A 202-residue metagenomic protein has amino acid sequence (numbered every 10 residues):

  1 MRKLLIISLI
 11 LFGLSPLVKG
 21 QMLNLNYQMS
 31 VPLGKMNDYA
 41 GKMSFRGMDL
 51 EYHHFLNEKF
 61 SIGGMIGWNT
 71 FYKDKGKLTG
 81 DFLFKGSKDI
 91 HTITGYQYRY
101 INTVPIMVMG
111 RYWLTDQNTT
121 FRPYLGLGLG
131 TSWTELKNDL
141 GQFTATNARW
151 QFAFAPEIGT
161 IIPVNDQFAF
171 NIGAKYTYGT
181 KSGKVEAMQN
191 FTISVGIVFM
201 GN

Functional and structural regions predicted by a protein language model:
L4-L14: Sec-dependent N-terminal signal peptides
K19-I62, N190-N202: Short glycine/proline- and aromatic-enriched beta-strand/turn motifs that initiate or cap beta-hairpins
K19-L23, E58-I62, T119-L125, W150 (+2 more regions): Outer-envelope beta-barrel architecture signal
L23-Y27, G64-I66, V108, P123-L129 (+3 more regions): Membrane-embedded beta-strand positions of outer-membrane beta-barrel proteins
M36-G41, D74-D81, E135-T144, S182-Q189: Outer-membrane beta-barrel translocator domains and adjoining extracellular loop/strand segments of Gram-negative
K42-R46, Y100-I106, F121, A148-F154 (+1 more regions): Residues that define the transmembrane beta-barrel architecture of outer-membrane proteins
E51-D139, V164, F199-N202: Gram-negative (and chloroplast) outer-membrane scaffold detector with strong preference for beta-barrel transmembrane
F71-K77, K85-S87, T94, P156-N202: Predominantly the C-terminal beta-signal and adjacent terminal strand-loop region of outer-membrane beta-barrel
